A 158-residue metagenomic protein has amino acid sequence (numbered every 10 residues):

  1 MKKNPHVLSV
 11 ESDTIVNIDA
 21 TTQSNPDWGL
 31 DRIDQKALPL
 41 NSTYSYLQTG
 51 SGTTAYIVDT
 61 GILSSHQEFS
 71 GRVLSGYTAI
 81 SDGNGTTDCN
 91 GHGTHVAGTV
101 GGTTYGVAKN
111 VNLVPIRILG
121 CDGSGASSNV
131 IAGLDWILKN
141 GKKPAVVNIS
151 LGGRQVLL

Functional and structural regions predicted by a protein language model:
M1-G29: Autoinhibitory propeptides
K2, V7, L30, G93 (+3 more regions): Extracytoplasmic/secreted envelope proteins and their assembly/folding machinery, especially bacterial periplasmic
K3-H6, L38, G101-Y105, D135-K142: Sec-exported extracytoplasmic/periplasmic mature domains
I15, L38, T60-G61: Solvent-exposed coil/turn segments that connect beta secondary-structure elements in extracytoplasmic/periplasmic
D19-T21, S65, Q155-L158: Extracytoplasmic/secreted cell-surface and envelope-processing proteins
D34-T43: Short gly/ser/thr-rich secondary-structure transition/capping motifs
T43-S75, G83-N129, G141-V146, R154: Subtilisin-like serine protease catalytic core
L151: Acidic, metal-coordinating catalytic segment for phosphate/diphosphate chemistry, firing primarily on the Nudix
